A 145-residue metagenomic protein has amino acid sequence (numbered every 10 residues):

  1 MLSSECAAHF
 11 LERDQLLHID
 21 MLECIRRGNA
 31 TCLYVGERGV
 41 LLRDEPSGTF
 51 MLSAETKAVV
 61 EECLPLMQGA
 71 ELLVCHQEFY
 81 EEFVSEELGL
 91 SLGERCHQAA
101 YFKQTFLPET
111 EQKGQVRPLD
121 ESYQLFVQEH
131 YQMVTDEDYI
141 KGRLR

Functional and structural regions predicted by a protein language model:
M1-E71, H76, E81, M133 (+1 more regions): N-terminal charged segments
M1-I19, G93-D138: Short amphipathic alpha-helix that is part of the acyltransferase structural core
D20-C24, N29-L33, E86-R95, Q115-R117: Short secondary-structure junctions
S53-T56, G114, R145: Glycine-centered flexibility motif
V60-E111, Q115: Hydrophobic alpha-helical segments and helix pairs
E137-R145: Short, intrinsically disordered, charge-balanced linker/junction segments flanking boundaries in proteins
